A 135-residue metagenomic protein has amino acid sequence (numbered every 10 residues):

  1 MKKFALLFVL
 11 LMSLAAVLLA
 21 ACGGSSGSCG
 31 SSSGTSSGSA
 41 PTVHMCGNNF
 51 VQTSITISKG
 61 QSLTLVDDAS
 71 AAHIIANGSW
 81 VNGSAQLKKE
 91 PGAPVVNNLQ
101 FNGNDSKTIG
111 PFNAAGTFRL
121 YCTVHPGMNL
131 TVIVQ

Functional and structural regions predicted by a protein language model:
M1-V9: Bacterial N-terminal signal peptides that target proteins for export
A5, V17-L18, C22-Q135: Extracytoplasmic copper-binding redox domains, predominantly the cupredoxin/blue-copper superfamily
L11-A16: Core hydrophobic alpha-helical transmembrane segments of single-pass membrane proteins
